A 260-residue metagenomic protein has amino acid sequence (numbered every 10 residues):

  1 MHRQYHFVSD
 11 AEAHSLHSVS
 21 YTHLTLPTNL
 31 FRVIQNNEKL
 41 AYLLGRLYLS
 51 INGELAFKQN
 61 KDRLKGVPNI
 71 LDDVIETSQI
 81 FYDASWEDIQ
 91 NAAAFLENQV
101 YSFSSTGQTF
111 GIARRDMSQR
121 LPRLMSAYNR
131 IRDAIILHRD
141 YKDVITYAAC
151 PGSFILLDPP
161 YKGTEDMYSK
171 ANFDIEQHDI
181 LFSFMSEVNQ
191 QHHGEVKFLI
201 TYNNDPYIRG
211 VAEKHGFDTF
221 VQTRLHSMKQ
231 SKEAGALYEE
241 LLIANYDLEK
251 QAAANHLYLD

Functional and structural regions predicted by a protein language model:
M1-H6, P160: Conserved glycine-rich SAM-binding loop
Q4-S15: Conserved SAM-binding loop of SAM-dependent methyltransferases across substrates and taxa, primarily the Class I
H17, F154: Hydrophobic "anchor" residues on beta-strands that sit immediately upstream of conserved functional sites
T22-T28: Conserved small/polar residues in nucleotide/adenosyl-binding loops
N29-H138, D143, Y147: Polar, low-complexity loop segments and adjacent catalytic/binding residues used for recognizing and processing sugar
T109, A113, P160-I180: Mobile active-site "lid"/loop adjacent to the S-adenosyl-L-methionine
A148-G152: Glycine-rich phosphate-binding loop signature in dinucleotide/nucleotide-binding domains
I175-D260: Long, positively charged, glycine-interspersed low-complexity recognition regions
